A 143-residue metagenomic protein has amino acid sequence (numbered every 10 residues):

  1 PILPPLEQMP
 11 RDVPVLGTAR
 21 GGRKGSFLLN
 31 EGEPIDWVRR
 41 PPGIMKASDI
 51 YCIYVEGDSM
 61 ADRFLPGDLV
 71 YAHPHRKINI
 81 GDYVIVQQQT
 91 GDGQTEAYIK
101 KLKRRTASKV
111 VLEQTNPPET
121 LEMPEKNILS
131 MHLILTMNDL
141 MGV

Functional and structural regions predicted by a protein language model:
P1-P66, N79-I80, G91-D92, L140-V143: Short, positionally conserved secondary-structure boundary motifs
P66-A72: Conserved PDZ fold ligand-binding element
H73, E96: Aromatic- and charge-enriched substrate-recognition/interaction segments in catalytic or ligand-/protein-binding
D82-I85, A97-R104: Short beta-strand-centered aromatic/proline hotspots
K100-V143: Glycine- and charge-enriched low-complexity intrinsically disordered segments
